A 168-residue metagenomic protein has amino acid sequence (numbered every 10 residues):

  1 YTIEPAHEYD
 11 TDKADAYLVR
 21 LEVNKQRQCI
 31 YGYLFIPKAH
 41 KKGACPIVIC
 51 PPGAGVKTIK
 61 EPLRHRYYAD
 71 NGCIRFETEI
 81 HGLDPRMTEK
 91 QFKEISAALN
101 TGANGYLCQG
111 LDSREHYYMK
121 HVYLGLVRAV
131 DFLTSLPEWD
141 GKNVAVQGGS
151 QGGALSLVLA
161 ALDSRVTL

Functional and structural regions predicted by a protein language model:
T2-G43: N-terminal cap/lid segment of alpha/beta-hydrolase-fold proteins
Q26, A54-V56, Q151: Short beta->alpha connector loops
Y31-L34, G43-A54, H65, R75: Short beta-strand element of the alpha/beta-hydrolase
K41, K57, D84, G153: Flexible, glycine-rich phosphate/dinucleotide-binding loops and adjacent beta-alpha linkers at cofactor/substrate
P46, K60-N71, E79, V146-G149 (+2 more regions): Non-catalytic cap/lid and distal C-terminal segments of serine-dependent acyl enzymes
I47-C50, L63-R64, A129, L155-S156: Short, hydrophobic/aromatic alpha-helical segments in well-folded domains
I59-L124, F132: Cap/lid segment of the alpha/beta-hydrolase catalytic domain
V127-L168: Primarily recognizes the serine-hydrolase "nucleophile elbow" in alpha/beta-hydrolase and SGNH/GDSL folds
